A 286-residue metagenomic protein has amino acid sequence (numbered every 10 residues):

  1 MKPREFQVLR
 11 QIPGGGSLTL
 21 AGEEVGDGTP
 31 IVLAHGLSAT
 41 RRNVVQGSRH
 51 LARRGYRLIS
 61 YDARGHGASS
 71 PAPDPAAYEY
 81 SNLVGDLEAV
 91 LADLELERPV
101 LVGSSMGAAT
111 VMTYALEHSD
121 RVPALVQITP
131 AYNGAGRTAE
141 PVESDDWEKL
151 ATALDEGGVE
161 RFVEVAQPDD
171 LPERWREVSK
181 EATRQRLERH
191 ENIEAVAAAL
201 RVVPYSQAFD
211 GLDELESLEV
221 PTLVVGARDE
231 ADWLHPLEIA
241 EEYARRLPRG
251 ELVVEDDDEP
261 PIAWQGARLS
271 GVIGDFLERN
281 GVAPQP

Functional and structural regions predicted by a protein language model:
T19-S70: Conserved HGGG/HGGXW glycine-rich cap/lid loop of the alpha/beta-hydrolase fold
R53, S60-V102: Active-site loop/oxyanion-hole signature of alpha/beta-hydrolase fold enzymes
G103-G107, V111: Gly/Ala-rich beta-loop-alpha elbow adjacent to hydrolase catalytic centers
M112, L116-E117, V122-L154: Flexible "cap/lid" loop of the alpha/beta hydrolase fold
P141, E156-Y205, E214: Conserved alpha/beta-hydrolase catalytic His-Asp/Glu region
L218, V224-G226: Short beta-strand/loop motif that positions the catalytic acidic residue of the alpha/beta-hydrolase fold
A231-I239: Conserved alpha/beta-hydrolase "acid-adjacent" motif
P248-P286: Catalytic active-site module of serine/aspartate enzymes centered on a nucleophile-bearing elbow/loop
